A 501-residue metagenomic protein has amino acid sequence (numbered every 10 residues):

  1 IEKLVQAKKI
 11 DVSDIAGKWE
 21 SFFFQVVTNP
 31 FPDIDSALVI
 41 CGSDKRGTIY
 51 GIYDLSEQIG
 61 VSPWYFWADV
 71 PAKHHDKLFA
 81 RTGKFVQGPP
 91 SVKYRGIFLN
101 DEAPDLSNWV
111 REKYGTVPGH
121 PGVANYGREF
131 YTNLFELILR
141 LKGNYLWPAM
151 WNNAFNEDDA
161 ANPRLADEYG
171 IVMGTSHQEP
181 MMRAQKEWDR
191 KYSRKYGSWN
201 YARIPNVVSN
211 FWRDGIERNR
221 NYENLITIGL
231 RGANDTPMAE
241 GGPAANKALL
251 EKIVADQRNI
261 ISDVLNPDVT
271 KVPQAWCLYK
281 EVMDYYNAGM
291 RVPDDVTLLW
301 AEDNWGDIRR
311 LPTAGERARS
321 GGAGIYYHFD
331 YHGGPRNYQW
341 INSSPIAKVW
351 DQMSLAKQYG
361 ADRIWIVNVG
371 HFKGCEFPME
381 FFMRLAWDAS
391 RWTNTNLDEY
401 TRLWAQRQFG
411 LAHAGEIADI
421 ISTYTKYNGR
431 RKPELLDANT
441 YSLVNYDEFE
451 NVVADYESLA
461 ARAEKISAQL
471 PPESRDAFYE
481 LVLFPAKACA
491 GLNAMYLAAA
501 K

Functional and structural regions predicted by a protein language model:
I1-P89: Contiguous, structured surface segment used for ligand recognition
V39-G42, N100-R128, G143-A154, W188-V208 (+6 more regions): The substrate-binding groove and active-site-proximal loops of carbohydrate-active enzymes, especially glycoside
D44, I97, K142, L298 (+4 more regions): Conserved, mostly hydrophobic/aromatic
S62-V123, E129-A149, G321-G324: An acidic-aromatic substrate-binding cleft motif
V70, H74-H75, E399-K501: C-terminal non-catalytic alpha-helical accessory regions
P71-R81, M150-W151, E157-E168, K195-S320 (+3 more regions): Gly/Pro-rich turn-and-neighbor structural signature
G122-N152, A161, L165-G174, N221 (+1 more regions): Catalytic domains of carbohydrate-active enzymes, especially glycoside hydrolases
Q178, P345-T425: Substrate-binding cleft of secreted/luminal carbohydrate-active enzymes
